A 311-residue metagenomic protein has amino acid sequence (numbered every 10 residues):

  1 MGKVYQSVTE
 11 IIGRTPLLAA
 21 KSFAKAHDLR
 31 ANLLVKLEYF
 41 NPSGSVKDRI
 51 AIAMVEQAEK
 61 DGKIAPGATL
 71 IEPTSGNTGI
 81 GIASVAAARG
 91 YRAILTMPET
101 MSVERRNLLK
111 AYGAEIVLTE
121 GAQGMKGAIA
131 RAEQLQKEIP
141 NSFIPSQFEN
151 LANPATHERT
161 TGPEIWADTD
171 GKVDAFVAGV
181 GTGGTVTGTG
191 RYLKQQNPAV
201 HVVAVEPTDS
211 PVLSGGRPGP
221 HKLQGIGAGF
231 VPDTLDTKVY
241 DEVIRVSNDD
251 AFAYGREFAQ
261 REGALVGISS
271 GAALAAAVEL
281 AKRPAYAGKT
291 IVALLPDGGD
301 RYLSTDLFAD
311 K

Functional and structural regions predicted by a protein language model:
M1-K311: PLP-dependent amino-acid enzyme catalytic core
